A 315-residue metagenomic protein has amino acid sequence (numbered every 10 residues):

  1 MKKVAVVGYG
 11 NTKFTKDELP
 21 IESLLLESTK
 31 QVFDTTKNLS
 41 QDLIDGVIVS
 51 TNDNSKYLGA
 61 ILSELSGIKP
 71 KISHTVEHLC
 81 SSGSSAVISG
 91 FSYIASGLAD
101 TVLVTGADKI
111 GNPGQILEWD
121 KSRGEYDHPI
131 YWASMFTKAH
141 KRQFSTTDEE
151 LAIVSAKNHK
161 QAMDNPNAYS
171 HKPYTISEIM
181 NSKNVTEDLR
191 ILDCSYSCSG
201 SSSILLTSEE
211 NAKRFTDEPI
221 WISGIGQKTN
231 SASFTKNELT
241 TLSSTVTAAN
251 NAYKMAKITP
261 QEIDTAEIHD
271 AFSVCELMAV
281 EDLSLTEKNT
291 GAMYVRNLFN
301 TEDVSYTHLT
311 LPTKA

Functional and structural regions predicted by a protein language model:
G10-K30, V49-T51, S73-I88, E125-Y131 (+2 more regions): Active-site pocket-shaping loop/turn-to-helix segments
E18-I88, I94, L98-Q115, E262-D282: Conserved beta-ketoacyl condensing-enzyme motif
Q41-T51, I72-E77, D100-A107, E149-A156 (+4 more regions): Beta-strand segments within the central parallel beta-sheet cores of soluble alpha/beta enzyme folds
V47-H74, D120-F144, D148-N158, A162-Y174 (+2 more regions): Active-site-proximal gating segment of KS-fold condensing enzymes and close homologs
E77-A107, I130-N167, I204-E210, L309: Active-site-proximal alpha-helical scaffold in enzymes
I153-A232, Y306: N-terminal extracellular/periplasmic Venus flytrap/periplasmic-binding protein-like
T235-V280, L285-N297: A glycine- and small/hydrophobic-rich beta-loop-beta segment that serves as a flexible "lid/hinge" or phosphate-binding
H308-A315: Single conserved hydrophobic/aromatic residue that forms the stacking wall/gate of nucleotide- or nucleobase-binding
